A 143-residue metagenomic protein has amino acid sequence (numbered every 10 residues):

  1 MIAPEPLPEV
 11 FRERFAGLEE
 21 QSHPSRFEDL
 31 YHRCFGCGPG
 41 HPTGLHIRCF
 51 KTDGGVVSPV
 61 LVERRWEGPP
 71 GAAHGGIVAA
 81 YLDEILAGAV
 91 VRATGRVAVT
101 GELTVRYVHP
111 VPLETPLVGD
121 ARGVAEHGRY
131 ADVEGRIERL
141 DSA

Functional and structural regions predicted by a protein language model:
M1-R64: Non-catalytic linker/capping segments at the edges of enzyme domains
M1-S25, V111-L113, V124-A143: HotDog/MaoC-like acyl-thioester-processing domains
G44, T100-E102, Y130-D132: Short coil/loop residues immediately preceding or within conserved phosphate-binding loops of NTP-utilizing enzyme
F50-G55, A73-A98: Active-site helix/loop of acyl-thioester processing domains in fatty-acid/polyketide metabolism, spanning hotdog-fold
F50-T52, V108, R122-E126: Short beta-strand micro-motifs enriched in acidic
S58, L103, G119-D120, V133: Hydrophobic residues positioned within well-ordered beta-strands of beta-sheet architectures
V62-G76: Short histidine-centered catalytic/ligand-binding loop motif
E84-V118: Hydrophobic beta-strand-centered segment that forms part of the acyl-chain substrate-binding groove
